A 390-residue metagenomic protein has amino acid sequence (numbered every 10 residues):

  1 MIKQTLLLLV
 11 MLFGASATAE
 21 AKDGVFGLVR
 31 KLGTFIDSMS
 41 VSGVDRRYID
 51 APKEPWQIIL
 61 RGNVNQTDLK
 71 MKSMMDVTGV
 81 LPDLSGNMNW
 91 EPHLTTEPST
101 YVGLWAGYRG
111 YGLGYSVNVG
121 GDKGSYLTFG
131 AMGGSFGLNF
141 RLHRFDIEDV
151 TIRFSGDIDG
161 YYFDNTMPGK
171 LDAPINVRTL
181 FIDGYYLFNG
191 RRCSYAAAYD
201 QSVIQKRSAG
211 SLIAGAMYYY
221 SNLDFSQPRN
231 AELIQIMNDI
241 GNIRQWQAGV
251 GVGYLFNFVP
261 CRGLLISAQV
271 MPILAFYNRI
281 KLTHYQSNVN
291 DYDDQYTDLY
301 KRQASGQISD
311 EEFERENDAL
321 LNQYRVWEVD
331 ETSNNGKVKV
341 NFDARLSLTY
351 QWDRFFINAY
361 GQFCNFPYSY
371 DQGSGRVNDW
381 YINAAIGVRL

Functional and structural regions predicted by a protein language model:
K22-P55, N189-G210, P260-I266: Short loop/turn motifs that connect adjacent beta-strands in outer-membrane beta-barrel proteins
G24, P52-I58, T100, R109-Y111 (+8 more regions): Outer-envelope beta-barrel architecture signal
L60, V102-Y108, L127-G133, I182-F188 (+5 more regions): Residues on the lipid-exposed face of transmembrane beta-strands in outer-membrane beta-barrel proteins
G62-D68, Y108-G110, V117-G121, G133-S135 (+7 more regions): Transmembrane beta-strands of outer-membrane beta-barrel pores
N63-T78, H143-L180: Outer-membrane beta-barrel translocator/channel fold
K70-V77, Y126-T128, T151-G156, A196-Y199 (+3 more regions): Outer-membrane beta-barrel translocator domains and adjoining extracellular loop/strand segments of Gram-negative
M71-V80, M88-N89, V102, G112 (+3 more regions): Outer membrane beta-barrel transmembrane domains
N87-W90, G124, N165-A173, Y199-D200 (+3 more regions): Extracellular loop and loop/strand-boundary signature of outer-membrane beta-barrel proteins
